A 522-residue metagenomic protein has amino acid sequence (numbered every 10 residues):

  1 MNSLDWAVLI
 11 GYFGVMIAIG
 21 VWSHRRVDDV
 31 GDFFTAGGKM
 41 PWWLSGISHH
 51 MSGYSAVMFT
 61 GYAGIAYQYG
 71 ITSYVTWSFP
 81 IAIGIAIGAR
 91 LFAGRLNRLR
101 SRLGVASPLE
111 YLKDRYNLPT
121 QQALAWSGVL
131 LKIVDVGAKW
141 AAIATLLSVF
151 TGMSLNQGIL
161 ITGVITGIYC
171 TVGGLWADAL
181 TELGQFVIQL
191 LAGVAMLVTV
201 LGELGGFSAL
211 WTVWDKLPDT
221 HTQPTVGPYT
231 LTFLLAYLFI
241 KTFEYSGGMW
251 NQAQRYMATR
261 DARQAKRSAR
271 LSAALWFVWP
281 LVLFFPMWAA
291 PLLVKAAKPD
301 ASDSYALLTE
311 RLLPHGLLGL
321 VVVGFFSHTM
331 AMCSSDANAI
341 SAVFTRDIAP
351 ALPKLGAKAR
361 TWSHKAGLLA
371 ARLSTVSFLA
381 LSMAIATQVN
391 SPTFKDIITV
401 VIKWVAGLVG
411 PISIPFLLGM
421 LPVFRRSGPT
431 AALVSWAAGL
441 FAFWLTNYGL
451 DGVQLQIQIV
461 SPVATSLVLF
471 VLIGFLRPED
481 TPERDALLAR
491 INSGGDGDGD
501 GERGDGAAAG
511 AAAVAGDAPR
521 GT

Functional and structural regions predicted by a protein language model:
M1-T522: Membrane-embedded helix-loop-helix hairpins and adjacent transmembrane boundary segments in multi-pass transporters
